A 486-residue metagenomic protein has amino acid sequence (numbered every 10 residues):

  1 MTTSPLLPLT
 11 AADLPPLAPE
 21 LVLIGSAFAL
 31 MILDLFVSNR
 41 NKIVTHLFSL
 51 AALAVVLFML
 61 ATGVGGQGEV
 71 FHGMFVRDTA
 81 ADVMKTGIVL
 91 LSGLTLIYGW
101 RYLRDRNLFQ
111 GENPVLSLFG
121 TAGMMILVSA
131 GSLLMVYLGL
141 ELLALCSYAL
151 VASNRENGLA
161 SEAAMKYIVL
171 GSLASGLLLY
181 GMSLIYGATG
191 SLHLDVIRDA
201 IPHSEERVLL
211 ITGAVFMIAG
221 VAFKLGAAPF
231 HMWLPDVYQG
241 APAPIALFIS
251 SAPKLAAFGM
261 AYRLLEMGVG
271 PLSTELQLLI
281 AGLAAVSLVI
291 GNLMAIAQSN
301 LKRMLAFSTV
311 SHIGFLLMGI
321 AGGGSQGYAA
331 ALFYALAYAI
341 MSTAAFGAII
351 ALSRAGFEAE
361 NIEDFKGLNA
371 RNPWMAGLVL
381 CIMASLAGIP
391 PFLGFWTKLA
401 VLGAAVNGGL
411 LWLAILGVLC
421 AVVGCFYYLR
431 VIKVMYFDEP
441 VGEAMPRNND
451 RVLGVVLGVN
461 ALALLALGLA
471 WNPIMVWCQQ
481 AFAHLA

Functional and structural regions predicted by a protein language model:
M1-A486: Alpha-helical transmembrane segments of multi-pass membrane proteins predominantly involved in bioenergetics
